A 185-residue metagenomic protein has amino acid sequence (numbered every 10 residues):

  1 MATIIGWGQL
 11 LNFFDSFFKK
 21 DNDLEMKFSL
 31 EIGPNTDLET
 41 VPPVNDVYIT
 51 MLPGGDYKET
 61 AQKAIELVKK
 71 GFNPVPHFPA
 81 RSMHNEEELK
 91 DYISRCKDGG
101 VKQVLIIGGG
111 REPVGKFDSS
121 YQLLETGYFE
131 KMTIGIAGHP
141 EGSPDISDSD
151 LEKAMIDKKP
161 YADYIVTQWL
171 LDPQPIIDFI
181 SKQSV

Functional and structural regions predicted by a protein language model:
A2-L151: Active-site beta->alpha loop and helix N-cap motifs at the rims of alpha/beta catalytic domains
N73, D163-Y164: Generic preference for well-ordered secondary structure
P76, K158-Y161: Conserved, mostly hydrophobic/aromatic
H84-N85, R111-D118, T167-V185: Active-site glycine- and acidic-residue-rich loops that bind and position anionic ligands or nucleotide-like cofactors
G135-A137, I165-Q168: Short, conserved beta-strand edge motifs with alternating hydrophobic and charged residues
S147-D150, Y161, Q168-P175: Alpha-helix N-cap/loop-to-helix boundary motif
S147-K158, I180-S184: Short, surface-exposed, charged loop/turn segments at secondary-structure junctions
